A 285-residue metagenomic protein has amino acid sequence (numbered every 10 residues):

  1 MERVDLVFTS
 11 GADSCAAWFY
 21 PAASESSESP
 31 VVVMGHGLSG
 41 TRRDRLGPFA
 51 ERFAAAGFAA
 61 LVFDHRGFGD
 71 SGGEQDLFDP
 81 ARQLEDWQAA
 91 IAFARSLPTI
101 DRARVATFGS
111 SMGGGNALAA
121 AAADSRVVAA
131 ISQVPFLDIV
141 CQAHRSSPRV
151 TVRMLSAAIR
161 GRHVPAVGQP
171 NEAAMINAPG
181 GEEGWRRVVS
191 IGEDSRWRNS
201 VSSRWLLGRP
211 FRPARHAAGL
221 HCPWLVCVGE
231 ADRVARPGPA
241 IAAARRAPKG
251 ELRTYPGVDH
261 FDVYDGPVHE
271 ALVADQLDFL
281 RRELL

Functional and structural regions predicted by a protein language model:
M1-S27: N-terminal cap/lid segment of alpha/beta-hydrolase-fold proteins
G11, T41-R42, F68-R102, G266-L272: Catalytic nucleophile-loop/oxyanion-hole region of alpha/beta-hydrolase and closely related hydrolase-like folds
L38-E51, H65, G238: The serine-hydrolase catalytic nucleophile loop
R52-G72: Conserved alpha/beta-hydrolase
A89-V164, W197, G208, G219: Primarily recognizes the serine-hydrolase "nucleophile elbow" in alpha/beta-hydrolase and SGNH/GDSL folds
A157-A218, C222: Alpha/beta-hydrolase
L220, V226-V228, D232: Short beta-strand/loop motif that positions the catalytic acidic residue of the alpha/beta-hydrolase fold
R233-P239: Conserved alpha/beta-hydrolase "acid-adjacent" motif
